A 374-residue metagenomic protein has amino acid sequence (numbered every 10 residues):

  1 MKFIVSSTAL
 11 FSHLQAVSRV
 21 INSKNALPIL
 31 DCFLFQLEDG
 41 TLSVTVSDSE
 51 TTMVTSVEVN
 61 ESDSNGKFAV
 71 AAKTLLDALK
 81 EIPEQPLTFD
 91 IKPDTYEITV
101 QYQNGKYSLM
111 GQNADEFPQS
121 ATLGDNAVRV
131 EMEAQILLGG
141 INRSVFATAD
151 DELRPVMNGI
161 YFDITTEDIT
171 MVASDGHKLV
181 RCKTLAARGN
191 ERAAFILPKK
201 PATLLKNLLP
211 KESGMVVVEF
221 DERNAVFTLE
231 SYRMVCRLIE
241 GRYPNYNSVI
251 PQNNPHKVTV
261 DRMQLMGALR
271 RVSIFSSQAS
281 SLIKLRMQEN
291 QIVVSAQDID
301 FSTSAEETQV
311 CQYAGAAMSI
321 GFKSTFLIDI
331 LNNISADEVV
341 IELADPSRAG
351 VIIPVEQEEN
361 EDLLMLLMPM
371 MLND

Functional and structural regions predicted by a protein language model:
M1-D374: Structural preference for solvent-exposed beta-strand-turn elements and adjacent flexible terminal/loop segments within
